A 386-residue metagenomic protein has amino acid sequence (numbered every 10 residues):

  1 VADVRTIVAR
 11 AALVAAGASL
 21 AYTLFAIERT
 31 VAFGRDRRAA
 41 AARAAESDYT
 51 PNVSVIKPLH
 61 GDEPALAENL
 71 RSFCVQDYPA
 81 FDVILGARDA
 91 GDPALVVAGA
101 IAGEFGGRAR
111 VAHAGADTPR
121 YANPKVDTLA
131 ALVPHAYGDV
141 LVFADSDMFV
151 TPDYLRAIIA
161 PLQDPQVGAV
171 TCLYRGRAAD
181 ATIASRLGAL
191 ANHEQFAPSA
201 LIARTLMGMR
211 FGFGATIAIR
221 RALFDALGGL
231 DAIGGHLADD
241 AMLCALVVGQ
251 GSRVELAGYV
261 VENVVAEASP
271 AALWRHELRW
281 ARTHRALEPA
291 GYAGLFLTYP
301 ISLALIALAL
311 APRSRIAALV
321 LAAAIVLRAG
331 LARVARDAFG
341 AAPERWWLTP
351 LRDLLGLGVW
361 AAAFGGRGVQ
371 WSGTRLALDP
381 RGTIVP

Functional and structural regions predicted by a protein language model:
V1-S47, A189, A332, T349: N-terminal membrane-anchoring/stem segments of glycan-assembly enzymes
T23, I27-V31, D36, Y292-Q370: Membrane-embedded multi-pass helical conduit in multi-pass membrane proteins, especially envelope-biosynthetic
P51-S54, D82, M242: Cell-envelope/extracellular polymer assembly enzymes that use nucleotide-activated donors
L70-P119: Acidic donor-binding segment of Leloir-type glycosyltransferases
P93, A144-P161: Acidic donor-binding/catalytic loop of UDP-sugar-dependent glycosyltransferases, especially processive GT2
A100-P134, A157-L227, D231, W274-R275 (+3 more regions): Long helical/loop segments within the catalytic core of UDP-sugar-dependent glycosyltransferases, especially the large
H135-V140: Short acidic donor-binding loop at the edge of a beta-strand
H236-M242: Acidic donor-binding loop at a coil-to-helix junction in glycosyltransferase catalytic cores that engages
